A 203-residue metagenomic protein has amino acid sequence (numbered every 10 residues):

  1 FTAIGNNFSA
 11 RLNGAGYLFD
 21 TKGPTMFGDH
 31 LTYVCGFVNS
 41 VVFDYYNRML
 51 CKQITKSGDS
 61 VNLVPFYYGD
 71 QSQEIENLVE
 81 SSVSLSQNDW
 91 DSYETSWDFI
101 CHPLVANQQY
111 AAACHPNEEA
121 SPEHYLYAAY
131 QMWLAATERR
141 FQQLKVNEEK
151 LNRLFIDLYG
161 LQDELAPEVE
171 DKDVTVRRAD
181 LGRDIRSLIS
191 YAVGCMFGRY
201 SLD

Functional and structural regions predicted by a protein language model:
F1-D203: S-adenosyl-L-methionine
